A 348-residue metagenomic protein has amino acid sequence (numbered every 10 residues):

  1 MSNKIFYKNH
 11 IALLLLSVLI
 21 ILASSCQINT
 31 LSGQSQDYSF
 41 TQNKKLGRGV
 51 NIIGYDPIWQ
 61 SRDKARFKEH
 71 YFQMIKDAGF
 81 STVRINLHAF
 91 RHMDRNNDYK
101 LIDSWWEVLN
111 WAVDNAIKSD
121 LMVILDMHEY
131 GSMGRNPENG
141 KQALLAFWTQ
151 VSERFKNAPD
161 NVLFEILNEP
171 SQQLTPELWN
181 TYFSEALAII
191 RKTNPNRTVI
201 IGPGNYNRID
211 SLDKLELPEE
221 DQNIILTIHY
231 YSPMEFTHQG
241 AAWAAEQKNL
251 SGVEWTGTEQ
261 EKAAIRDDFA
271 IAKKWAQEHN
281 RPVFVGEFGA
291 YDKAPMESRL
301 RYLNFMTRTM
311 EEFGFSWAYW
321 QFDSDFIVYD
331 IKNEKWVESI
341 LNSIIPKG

Functional and structural regions predicted by a protein language model:
S2-L15: Bacterial N-terminal signal peptides that target proteins for export
L13-S25: Bacterial N-terminal signal peptides
I28-R84, Y99-K100, W275, S343: N-terminal carbohydrate-binding accessory modules
I52-E69, A89-L101, E235-A263: Acidic/histidine-rich helix-loop elements that form or flank divalent-metal/phosphate-binding sites at the catalytic
I58-D63, A89-W105, H128-A143, S298 (+1 more regions): Surface-exposed, active-site-proximal loop segments in enzymatic domains
F72-S81, K100-E129, M133-L163, T181-T193 (+1 more regions): An active-site-proximal structural segment forming one wall of the substrate-binding cleft that immediately precedes
L145-A290, E312-F313, A318: Active-site region of glycoside hydrolase catalytic domains
P295-G348: Aromatic-rich peripheral "rim/lid" segments of glycoside hydrolase catalytic domains that contact and position glycan
